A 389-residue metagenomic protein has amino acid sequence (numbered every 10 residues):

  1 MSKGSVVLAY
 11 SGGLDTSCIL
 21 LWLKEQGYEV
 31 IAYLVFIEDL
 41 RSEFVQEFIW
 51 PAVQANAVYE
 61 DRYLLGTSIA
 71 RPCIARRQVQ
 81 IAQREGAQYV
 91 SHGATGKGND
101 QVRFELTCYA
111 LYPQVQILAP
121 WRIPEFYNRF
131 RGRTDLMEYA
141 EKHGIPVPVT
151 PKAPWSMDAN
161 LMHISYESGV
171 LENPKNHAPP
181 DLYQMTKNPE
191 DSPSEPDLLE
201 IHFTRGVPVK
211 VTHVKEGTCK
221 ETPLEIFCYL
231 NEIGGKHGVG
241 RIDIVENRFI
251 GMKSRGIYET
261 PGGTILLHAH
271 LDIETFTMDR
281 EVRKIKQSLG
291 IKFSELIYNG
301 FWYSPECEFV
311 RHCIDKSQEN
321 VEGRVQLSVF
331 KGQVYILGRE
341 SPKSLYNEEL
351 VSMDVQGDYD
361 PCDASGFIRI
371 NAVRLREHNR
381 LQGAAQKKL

Functional and structural regions predicted by a protein language model:
S2-A9, L14-L389: Nucleotide-activated chemistry modules centered on ATP-dependent adenylation/adenylyltransferase
